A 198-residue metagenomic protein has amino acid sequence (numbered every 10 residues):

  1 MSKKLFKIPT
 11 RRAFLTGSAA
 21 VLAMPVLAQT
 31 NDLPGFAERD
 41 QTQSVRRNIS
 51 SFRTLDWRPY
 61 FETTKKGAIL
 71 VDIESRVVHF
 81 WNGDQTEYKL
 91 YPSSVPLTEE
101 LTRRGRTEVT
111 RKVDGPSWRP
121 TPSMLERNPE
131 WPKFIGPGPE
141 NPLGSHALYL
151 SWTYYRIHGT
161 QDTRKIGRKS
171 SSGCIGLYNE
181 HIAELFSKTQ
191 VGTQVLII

Functional and structural regions predicted by a protein language model:
M1-P9, A13, G17-M24: N-terminal secretory signal peptides
K4-F6, I69, G173: Short N-terminal micro-motifs specific to bacterial/archaeal maturation and metal-cluster initiation sites
K7-I8, V71, G167: A broadly tuned, weak detector of single residues within folded domains
A28-T30: Boundary at the C-terminal end of the N-terminal hydrophobic targeting segment
D32-P122, G136-P139, H146: Cell wall/extracellular polymer interaction/catalysis modules
T64, L97-G105, S117-I198: Exported/periplasmic cell-wall-interacting domains
